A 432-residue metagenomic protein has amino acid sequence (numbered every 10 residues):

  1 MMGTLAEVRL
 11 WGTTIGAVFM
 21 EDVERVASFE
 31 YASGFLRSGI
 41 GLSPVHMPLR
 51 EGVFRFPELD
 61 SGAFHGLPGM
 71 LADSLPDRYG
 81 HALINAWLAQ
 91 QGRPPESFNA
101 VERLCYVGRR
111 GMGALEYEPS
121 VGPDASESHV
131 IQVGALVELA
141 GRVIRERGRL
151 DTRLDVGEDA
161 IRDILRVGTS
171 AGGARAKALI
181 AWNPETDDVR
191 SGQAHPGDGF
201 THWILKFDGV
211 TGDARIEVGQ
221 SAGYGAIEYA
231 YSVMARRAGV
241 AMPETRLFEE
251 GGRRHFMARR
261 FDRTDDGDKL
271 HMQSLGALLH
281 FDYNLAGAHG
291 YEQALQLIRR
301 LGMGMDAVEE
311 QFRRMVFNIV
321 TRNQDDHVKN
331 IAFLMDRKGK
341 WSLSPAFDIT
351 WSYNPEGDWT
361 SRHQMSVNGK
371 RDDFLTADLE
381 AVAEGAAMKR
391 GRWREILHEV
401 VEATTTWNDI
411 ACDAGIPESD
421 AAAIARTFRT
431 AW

Functional and structural regions predicted by a protein language model:
M1-V328, A332-W432: Phosphate/dinucleotide-binding and metal-coordinating scaffold of catalytic cores in nucleotide-dependent enzymes
